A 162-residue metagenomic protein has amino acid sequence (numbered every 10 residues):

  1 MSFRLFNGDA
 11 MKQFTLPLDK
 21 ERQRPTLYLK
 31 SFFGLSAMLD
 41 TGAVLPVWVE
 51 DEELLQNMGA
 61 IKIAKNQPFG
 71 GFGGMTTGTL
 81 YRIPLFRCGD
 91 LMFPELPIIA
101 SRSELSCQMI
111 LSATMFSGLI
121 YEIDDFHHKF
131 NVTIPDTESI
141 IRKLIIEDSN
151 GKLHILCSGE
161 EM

Functional and structural regions predicted by a protein language model:
M1-M162: Pepsin/retropepsin-fold aspartyl endopeptidases
